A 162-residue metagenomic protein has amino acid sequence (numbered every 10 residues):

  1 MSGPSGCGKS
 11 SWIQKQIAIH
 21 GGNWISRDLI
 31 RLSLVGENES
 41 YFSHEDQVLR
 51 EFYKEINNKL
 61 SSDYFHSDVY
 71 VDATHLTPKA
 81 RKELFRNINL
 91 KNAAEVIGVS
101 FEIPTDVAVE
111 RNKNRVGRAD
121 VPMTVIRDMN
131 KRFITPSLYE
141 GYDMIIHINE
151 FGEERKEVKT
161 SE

Functional and structural regions predicted by a protein language model:
S2, C7-S10, K15, I19 (+2 more regions): Conserved GTP-binding G-domain of TRAFAC-class P-loop NTPases and closely related GTPase folds
G3, R27, A73: Residues immediately flanking
S10-D68: Conserved substrate/cofactor phosphate-moiety recognition/catalytic segment in nucleotide-dependent phosphotransferases
N23-I25, I97-V99, I146-I148: Hydrophobic/aromatic beta-strand patches that form the interior of the parallel beta-sheet core in alpha/beta enzyme
I30-L32, L76, D106: Active-site loop signature of alpha/beta-hydrolase-fold enzymes
S40, H44, A73, R118-V121: Pocket-edge positions in alpha/beta enzyme catalytic cores
H44-F101: Glycine-rich phosphate-binding loop used to anchor ATP phosphates in small-molecule kinases, encompassing both
